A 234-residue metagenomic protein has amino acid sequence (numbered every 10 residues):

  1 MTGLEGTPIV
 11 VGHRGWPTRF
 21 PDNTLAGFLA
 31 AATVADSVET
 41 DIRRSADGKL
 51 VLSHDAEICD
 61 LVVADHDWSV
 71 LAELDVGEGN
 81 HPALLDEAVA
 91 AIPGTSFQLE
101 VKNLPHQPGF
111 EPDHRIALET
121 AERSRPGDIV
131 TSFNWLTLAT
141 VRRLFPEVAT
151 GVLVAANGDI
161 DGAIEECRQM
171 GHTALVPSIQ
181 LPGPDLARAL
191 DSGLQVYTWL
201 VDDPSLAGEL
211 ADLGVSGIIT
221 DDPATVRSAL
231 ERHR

Functional and structural regions predicted by a protein language model:
M1-R234: Phosphate-group recognition and catalysis centered on beta-loop-alpha active-site segments
